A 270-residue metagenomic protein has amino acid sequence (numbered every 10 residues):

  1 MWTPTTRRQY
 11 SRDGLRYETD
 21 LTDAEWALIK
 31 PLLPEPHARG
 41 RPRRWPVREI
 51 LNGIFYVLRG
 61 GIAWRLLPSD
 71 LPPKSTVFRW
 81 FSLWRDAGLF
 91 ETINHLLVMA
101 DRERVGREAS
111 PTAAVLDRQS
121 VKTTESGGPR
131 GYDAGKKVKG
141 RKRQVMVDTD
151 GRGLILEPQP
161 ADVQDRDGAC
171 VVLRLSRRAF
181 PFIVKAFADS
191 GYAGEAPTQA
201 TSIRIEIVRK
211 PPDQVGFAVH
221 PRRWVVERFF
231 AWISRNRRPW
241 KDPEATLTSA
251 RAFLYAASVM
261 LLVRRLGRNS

Functional and structural regions predicted by a protein language model:
M1-S270: Short alpha-helical elements
